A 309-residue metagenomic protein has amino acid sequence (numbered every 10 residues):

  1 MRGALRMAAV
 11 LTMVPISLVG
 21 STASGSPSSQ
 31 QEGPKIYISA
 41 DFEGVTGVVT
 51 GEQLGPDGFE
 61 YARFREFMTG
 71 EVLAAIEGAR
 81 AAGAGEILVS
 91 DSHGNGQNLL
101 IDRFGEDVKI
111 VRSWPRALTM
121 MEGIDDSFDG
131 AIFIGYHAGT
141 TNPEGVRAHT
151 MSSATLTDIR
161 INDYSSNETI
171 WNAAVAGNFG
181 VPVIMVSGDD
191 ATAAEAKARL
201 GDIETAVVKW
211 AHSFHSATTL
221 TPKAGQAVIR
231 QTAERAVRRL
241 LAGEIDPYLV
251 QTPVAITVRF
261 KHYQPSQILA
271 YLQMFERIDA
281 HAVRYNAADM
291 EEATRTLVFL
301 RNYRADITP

Functional and structural regions predicted by a protein language model:
M1-A9: Bacterial N-terminal signal peptides that target proteins for export
A8-V19: Bacterial N-terminal signal peptides
Q31-G51: Mature N-terminal segment immediately following signal peptide/propeptide cleavage in secreted/periplasmic
L54-A74: Short catalytic helix/loop segments, enriched in acidic residues and glycine and frequently bearing histidine
E106-I124: A glycine-rich helix N-cap at a beta->alpha junction
S153-F179, G188-A191: Active-site glycine-rich loop that binds ribose-phosphate moieties when present
V175-V183, S187-V237: Active-site rim beta-loop-alpha module in soluble metabolic enzymes
G225-P309: C-terminal accessory domains and tails appended to enzymatic cores
